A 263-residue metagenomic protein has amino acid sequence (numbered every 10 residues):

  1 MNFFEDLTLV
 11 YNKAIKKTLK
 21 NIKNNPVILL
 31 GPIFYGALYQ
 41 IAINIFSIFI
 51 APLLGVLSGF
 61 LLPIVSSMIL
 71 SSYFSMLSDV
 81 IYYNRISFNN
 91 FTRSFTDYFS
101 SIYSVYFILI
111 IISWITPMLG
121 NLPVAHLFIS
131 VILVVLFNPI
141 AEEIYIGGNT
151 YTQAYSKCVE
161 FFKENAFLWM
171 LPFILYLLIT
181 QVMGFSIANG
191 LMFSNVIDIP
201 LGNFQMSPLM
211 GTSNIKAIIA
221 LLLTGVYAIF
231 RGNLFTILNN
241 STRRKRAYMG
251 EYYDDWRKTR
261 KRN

Functional and structural regions predicted by a protein language model:
M1-N263: Hydrophobic alpha-helical membrane segments
